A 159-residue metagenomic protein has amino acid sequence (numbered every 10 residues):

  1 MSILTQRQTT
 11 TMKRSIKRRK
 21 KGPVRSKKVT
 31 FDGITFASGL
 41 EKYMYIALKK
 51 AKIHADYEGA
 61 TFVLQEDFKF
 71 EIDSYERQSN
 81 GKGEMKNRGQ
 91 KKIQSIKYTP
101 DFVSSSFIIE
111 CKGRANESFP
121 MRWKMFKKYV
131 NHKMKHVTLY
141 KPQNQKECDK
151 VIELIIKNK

Functional and structural regions predicted by a protein language model:
S2-K159: Electrostatic, structured charged patches in enzyme active sites and in nucleic-acid/phosphate-binding
